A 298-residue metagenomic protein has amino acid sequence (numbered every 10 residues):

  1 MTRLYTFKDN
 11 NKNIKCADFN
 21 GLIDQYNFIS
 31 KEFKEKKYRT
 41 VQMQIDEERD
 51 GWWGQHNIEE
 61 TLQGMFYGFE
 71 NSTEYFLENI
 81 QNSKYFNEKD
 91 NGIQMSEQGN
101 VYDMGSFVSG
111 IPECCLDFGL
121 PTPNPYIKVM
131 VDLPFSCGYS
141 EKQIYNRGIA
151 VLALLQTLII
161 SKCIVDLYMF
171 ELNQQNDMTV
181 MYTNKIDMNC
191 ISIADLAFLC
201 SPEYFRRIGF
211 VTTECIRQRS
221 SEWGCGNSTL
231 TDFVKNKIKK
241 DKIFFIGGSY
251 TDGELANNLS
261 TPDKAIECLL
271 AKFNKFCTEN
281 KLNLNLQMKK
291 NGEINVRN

Functional and structural regions predicted by a protein language model:
M1-K128, L133-I149, A153-N298: Acidic, low-complexity intrinsically disordered regions
